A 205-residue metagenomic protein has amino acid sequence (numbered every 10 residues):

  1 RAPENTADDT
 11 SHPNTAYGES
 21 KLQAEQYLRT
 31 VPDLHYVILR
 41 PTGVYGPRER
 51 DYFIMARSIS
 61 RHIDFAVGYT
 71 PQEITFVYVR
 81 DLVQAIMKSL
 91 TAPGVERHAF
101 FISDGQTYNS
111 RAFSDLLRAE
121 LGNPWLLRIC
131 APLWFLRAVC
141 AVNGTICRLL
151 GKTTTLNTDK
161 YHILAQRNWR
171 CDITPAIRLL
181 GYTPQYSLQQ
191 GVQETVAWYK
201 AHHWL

Functional and structural regions predicted by a protein language model:
R1-G43, D64-G68: Catalytic helix-loop patch of NAD(P)-dependent Rossmann-fold dehydrogenases
A7-T10, A56-V67, N123, R148 (+1 more regions): A short C-terminal helix-loop "cap" of Rossmann-like NAD(P)-dependent dehydrogenase/epimerase domains
T15, I74-R80, Y108, C171 (+1 more regions): Residue-level signal for the nucleotide or nucleotide-sugar donor/cofactor binding architecture
E19, Q23-A24, E49-I54, G68-L90 (+2 more regions): Substrate-positioning beta->alpha
R48, H62-I63, P93, L121-P124 (+2 more regions): A general structural signal marking secondary-structure boundaries and capping sites
V79, D115, A141-G181: Conserved C-terminal active-site "lid" loop/helix of NAD(P)H-dependent oxidoreductases that clamps the redox cofactor
K88-T155, Q189, Q193-V196: Mid/C-terminal beta-alpha module of Rossmann-like enzyme folds, strongest in SDR-family dehydrogenases/epimerases
C171-L179, T183, S187-L205: Amphipathic terminal alpha-helices
